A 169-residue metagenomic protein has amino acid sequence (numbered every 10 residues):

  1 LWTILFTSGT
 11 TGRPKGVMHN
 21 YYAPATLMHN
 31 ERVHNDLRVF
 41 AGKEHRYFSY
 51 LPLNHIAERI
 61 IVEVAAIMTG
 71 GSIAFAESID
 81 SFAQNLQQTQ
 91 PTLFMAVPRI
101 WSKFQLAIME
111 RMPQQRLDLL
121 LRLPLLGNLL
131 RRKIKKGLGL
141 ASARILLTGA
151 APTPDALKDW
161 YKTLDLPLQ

Functional and structural regions predicted by a protein language model:
L1, T7-T10, Y47, P52 (+2 more regions): Conserved S/T- and glycine-rich ATP-binding loop of Class I adenylate-forming
W2, P14, E44-H45, A143: Active-site lining segments that contact anionic ligands and/or coordinate catalytic metals
W2-M28: Conserved AMP-binding A3 loop
F6, G16-M18, Y47-S49, A74 (+3 more regions): Structured core elements
Y21, R99, G149-L157, L166-Q169: Conserved A3 ("GATE") glycine/threonine-rich loop of ANL adenylate-forming enzymes
A25-R46, L53-K133, S142, T163-P167: Conserved AMP-binding/adenylation subdomain of ANL enzymes
